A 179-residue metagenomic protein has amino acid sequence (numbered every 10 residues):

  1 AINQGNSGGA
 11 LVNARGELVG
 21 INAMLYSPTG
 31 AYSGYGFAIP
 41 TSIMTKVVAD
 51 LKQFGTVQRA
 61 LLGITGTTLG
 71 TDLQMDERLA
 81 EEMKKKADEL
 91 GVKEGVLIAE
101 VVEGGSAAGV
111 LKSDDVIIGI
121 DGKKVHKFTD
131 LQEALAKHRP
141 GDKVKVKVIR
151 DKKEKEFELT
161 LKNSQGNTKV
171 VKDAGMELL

Functional and structural regions predicted by a protein language model:
A1, A31-Y35, I118-D121: Second-shell loop/turn segments in exported
A1-I2, D88: Short Gly/Pro-enriched turn/cap motifs at secondary-structure boundaries
I2-I21: Catalytic nucleophile loop of clan PA
N3, P28-G30, D50, F54-G55: Flexible, gly/ser-rich surface segments that form the specificity/activation loops bordering the active-site cleft
G8, A31-G34, N167-K172: Short, solvent-exposed secondary-structure boundary/capping segments
N13-A14, L18, I43-L179: C-terminal recognition in membrane/secretory proteostasis and scaffolding
T29-Y32, Q74: A short acidic, helix-capping loop that chelates divalent metal ions and anchors anionic groups
